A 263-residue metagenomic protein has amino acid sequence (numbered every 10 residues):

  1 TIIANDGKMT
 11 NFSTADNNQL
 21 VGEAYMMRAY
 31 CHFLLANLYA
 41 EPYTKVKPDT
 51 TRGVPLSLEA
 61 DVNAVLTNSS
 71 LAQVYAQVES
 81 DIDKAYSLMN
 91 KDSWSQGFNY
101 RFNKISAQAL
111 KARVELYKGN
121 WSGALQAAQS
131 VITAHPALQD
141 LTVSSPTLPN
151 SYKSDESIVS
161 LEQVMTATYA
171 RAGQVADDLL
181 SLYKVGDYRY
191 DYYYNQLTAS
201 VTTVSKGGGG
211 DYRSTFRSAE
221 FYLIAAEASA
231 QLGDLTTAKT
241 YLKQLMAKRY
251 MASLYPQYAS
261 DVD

Functional and structural regions predicted by a protein language model:
T1-Y39, Y86-M89, W94, G123 (+4 more regions): Conserved, well-structured interaction surfaces
S13-A15, L38-A76: Short coil/linker segments at helix-helix boundaries
A15-G22, S95-I105, Y258-D261: A glycine-rich, coil/turn loop motif that links secondary-structure elements
M89-L125, Q129: Aromatic- and glycine-enriched pocket-lining scaffold segments that form the walls of small-molecule binding clefts
R101, G119-A219, A252-D263: Hydrophobic-face positions in mid-chain alpha helices that act as interaction patches
